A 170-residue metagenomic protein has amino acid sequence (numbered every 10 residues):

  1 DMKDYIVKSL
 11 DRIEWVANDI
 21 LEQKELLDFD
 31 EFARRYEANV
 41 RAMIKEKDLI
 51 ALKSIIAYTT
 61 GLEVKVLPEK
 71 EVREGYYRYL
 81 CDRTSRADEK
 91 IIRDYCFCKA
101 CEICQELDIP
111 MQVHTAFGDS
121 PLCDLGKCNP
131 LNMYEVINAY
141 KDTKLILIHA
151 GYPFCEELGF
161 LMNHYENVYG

Functional and structural regions predicted by a protein language model:
D1-P110: Active-site gating/metal-coordination segments in enzymes
G61, G75-G170: Catalytic pocket-lining loop regions of alpha/beta-barrel enzymes, especially the amidohydrolase/enolase/GH5 lineages
